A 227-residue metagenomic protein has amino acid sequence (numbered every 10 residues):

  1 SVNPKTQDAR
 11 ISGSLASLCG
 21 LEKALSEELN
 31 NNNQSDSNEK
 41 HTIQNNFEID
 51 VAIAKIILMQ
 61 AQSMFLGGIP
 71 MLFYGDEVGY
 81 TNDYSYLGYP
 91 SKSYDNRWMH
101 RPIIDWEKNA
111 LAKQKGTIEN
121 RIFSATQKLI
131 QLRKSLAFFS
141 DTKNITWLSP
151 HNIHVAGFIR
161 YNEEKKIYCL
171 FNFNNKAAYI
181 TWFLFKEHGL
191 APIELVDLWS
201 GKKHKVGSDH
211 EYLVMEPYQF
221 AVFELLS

Functional and structural regions predicted by a protein language model:
S1-S227: Active-site and adjacent substrate-binding regions of carbohydrate-active enzymes
